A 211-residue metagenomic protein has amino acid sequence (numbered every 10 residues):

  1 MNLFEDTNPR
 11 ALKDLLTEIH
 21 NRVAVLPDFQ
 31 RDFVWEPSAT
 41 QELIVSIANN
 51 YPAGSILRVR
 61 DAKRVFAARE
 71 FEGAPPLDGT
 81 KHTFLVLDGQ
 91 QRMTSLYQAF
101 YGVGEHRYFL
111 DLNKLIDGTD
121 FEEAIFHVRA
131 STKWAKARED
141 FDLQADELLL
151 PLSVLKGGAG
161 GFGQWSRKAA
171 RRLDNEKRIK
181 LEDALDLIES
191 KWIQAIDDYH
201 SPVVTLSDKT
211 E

Functional and structural regions predicted by a protein language model:
N2-P37, Q41-E211: Basic- and aromatic-enriched surface patches that contact anionic nucleotides/nucleic acids
